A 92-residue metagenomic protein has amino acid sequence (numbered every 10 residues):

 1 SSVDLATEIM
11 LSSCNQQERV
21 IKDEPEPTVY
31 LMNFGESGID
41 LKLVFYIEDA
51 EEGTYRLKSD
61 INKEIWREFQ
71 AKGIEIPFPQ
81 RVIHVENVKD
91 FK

Functional and structural regions predicted by a protein language model:
S1-L5, M10-L11, N15-K92: Solvent-exposed, non-transmembrane regulatory segments of membrane-associated proteins
